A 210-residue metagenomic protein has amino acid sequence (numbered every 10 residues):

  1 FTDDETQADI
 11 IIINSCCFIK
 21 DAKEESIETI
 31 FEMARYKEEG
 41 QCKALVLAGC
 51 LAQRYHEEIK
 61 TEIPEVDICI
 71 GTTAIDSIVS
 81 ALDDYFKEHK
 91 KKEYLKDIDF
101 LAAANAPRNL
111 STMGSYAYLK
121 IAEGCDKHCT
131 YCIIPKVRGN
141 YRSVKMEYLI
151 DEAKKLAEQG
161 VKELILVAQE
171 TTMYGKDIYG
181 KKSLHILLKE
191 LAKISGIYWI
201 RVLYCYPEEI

Functional and structural regions predicted by a protein language model:
F1-Y174: Proteins enriched for Cys/Gly/acidic motifs involved in redox and nucleic-acid/cofactor modification
C17-A22, V161-I186, E190, I194 (+1 more regions): Conserved glycine-rich "GG(E/T)P / GGGxP" loop and the immediately following alpha-helix in the radical SAM core
I63, I194-S195: Acidic-histidine catalytic/liganding microenvironments
